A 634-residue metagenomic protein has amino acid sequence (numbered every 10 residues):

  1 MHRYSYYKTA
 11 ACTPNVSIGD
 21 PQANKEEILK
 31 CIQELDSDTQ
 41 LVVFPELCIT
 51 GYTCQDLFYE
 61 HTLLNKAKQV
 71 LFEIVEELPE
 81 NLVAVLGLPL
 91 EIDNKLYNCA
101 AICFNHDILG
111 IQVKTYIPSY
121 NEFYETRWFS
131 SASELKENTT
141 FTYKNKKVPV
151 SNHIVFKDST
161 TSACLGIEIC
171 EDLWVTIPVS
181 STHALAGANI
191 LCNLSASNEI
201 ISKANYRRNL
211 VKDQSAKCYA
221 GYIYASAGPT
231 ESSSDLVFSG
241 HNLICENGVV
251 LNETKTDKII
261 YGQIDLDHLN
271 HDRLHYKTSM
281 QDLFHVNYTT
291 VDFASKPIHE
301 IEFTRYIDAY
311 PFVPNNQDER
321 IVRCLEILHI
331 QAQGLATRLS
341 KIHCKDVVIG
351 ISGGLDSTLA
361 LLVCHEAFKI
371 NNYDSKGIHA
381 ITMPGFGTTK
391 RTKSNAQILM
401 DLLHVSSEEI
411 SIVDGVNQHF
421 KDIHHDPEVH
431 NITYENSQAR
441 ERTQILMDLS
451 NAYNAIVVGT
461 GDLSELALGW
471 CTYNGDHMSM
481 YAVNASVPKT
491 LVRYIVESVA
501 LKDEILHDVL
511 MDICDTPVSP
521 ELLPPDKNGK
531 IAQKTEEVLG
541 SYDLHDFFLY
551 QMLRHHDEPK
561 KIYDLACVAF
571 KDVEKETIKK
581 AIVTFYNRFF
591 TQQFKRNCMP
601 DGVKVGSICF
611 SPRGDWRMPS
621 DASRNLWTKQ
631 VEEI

Functional and structural regions predicted by a protein language model:
M1-G350, E366-S375: Enzyme catalytic cores with a strong preference for nitrogen-chemistry domains
T161-A163, C218-A220, S232, E253 (+2 more regions): ATP/NTP-dependent adenylation/nucleotidyl-transfer catalytic domains that generate, transfer, or process NMP-activated
